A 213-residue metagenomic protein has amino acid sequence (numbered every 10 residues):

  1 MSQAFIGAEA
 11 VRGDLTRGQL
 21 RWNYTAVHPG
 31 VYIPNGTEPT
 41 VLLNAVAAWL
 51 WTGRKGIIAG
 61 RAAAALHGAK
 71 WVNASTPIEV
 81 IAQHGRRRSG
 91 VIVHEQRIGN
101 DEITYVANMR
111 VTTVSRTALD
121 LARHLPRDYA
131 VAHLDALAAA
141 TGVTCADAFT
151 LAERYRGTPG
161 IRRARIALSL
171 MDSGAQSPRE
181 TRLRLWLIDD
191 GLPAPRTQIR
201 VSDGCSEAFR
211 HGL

Functional and structural regions predicted by a protein language model:
M1-R162, P178-R184, P193-R196: Short gly/ser-rich loop at a beta-strand->alpha-helix junction or flexible surface loop bordering the NTP-binding
R86, D189, P193-L213: Active-site metal-binding core of divalent-cation-utilizing nuclease and nuclease-like domains
A167-Q176: Pre-Walker A segment
